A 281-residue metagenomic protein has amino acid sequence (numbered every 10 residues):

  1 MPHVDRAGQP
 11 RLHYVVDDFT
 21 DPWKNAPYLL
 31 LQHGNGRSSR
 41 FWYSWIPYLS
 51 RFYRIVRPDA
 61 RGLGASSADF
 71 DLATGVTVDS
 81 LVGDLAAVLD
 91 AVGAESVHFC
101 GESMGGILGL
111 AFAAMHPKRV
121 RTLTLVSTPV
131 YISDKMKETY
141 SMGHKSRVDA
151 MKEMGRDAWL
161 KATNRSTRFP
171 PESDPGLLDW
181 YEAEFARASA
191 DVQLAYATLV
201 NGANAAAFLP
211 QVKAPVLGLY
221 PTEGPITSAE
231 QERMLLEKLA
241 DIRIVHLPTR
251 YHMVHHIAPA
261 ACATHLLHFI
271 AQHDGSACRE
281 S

Functional and structural regions predicted by a protein language model:
M1-L30, R51-R54, E95, T264 (+1 more regions): Alpha/beta-hydrolase fold catalytic core
V15, D21, Y43-S50, V56-C100 (+2 more regions): Active-site loop/oxyanion-hole signature of alpha/beta-hydrolase fold enzymes
G34-R37, S103: Active-site glycine-rich loops that stabilize anionic/oxyanionic intermediates across multiple enzyme folds
A114-M115, V120-K152: Flexible "cap/lid" loop of the alpha/beta hydrolase fold
D134-S141, E153-P210: Conserved alpha/beta-hydrolase catalytic His-Asp/Glu region
V212, G218-Y220: Short beta-strand/loop motif that positions the catalytic acidic residue of the alpha/beta-hydrolase fold
T222-T227, H252: Acidic catalytic loop of the alpha/beta-hydrolase fold
I242-S281: Catalytic active-site module of serine/aspartate enzymes centered on a nucleophile-bearing elbow/loop
